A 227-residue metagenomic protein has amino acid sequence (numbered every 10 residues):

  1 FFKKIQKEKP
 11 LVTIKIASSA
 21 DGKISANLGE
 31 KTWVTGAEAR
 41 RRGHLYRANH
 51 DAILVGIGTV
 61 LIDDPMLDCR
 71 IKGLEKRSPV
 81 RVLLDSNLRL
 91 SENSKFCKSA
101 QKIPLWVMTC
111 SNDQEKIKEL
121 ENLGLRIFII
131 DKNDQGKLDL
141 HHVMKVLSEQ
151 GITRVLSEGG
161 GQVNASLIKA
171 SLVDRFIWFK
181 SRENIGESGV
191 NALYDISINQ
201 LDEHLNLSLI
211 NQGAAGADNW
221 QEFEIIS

Functional and structural regions predicted by a protein language model:
K3-K4, P10-S227: Enzymes that bind and transform nitrogen-containing heteroaromatic metabolites
